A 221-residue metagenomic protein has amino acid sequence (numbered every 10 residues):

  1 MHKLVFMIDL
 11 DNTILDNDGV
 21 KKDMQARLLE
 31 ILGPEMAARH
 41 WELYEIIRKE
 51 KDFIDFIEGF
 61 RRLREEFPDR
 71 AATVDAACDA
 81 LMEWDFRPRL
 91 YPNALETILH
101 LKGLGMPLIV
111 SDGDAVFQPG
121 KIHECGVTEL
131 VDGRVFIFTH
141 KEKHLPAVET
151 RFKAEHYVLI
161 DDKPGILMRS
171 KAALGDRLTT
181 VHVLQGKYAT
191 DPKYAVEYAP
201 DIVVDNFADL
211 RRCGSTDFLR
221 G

Functional and structural regions predicted by a protein language model:
M1-E42, E66: Active-site neighborhood of HAD-like aspartate-dependent phosphohydrolases
M1-K3, H123-L159, K163-G221: Asp-based, Mg2+/Mn2+-dependent phosphohydrolase catalytic module
T13, V20, A115-V116, G165 (+1 more regions): Conserved Rossmann-like nucleotide-cofactor binding loop
I14, P107, L159-I160: Conserved SAM-binding loop
V20, I31-P34, I46-L81, H100: A metal-dependent, Asp-based hydrolase signature
D79-I109, E142: Short, acidic loop-to-helix structural element flanking the phosphoryl-transfer center in phosphate-processing enzymes
I98-L108, D112-F136: Substrate-recognition/cap helix-loop segment adjacent to the acidic, metal-dependent catalytic center of Asp-based
